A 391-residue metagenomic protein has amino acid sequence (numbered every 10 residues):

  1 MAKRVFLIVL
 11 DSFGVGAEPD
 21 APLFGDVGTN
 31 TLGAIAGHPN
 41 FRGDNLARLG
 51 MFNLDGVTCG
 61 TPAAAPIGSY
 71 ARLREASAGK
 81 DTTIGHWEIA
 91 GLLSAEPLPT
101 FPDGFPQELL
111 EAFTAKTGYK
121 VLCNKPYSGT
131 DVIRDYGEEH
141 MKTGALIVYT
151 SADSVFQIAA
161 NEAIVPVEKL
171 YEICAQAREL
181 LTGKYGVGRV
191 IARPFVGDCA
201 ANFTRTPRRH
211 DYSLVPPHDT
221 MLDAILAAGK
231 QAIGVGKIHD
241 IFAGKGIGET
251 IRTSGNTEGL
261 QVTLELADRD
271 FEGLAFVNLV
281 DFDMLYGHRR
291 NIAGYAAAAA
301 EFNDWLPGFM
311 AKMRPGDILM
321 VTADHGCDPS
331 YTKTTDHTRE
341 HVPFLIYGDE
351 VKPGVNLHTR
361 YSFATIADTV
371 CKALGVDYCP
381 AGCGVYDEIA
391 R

Functional and structural regions predicted by a protein language model:
M1-R391: Feature captures the catalytic ectodomains and active-site-proximal regions of enzymes that hydrolyze or transfer
